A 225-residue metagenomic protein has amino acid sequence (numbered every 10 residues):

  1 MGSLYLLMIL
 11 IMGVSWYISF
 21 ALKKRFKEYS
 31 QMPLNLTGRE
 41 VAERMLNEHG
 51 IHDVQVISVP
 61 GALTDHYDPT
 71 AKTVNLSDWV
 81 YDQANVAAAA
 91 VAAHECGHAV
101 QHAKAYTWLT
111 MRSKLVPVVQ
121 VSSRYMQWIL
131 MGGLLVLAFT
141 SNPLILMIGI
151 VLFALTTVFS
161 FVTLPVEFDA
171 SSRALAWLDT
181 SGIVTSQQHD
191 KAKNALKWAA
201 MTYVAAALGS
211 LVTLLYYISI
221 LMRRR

Functional and structural regions predicted by a protein language model:
M1-L6, S141-V151: Hydrophobic alpha-helical transmembrane segments
M1-S19, K114: N-terminal, Lys/Arg- and Ser/Thr-rich interaction peptides
L7-I11, T156, T213: Alpha-helical transmembrane segments of integral membrane proteins
I18-S122, V158-V212, Y216-R225: Polar-ligand-bearing catalytic/cofactor-coordination segments of membrane-embedded or membrane-tethered inner-membrane
Q55-I57, N85, M131-M147: Cytoplasmic juxtamembrane interface segments
V116-T140: Post-HExxH zinc-binding segment in Zn-dependent metallohydrolases
G149-S160: Alpha-helical transmembrane segments
